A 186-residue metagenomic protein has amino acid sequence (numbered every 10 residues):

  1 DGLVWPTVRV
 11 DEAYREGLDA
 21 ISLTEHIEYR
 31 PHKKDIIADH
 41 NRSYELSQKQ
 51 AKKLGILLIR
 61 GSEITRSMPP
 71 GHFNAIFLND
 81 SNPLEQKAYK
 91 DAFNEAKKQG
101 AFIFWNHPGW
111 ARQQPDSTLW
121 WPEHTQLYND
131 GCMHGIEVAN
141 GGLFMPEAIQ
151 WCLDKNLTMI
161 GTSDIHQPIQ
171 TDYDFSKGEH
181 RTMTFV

Functional and structural regions predicted by a protein language model:
D1-F102, N106, G131, V138-P168: A metal-dependent hydrolase metal-coordination microenvironment
D11, Q48, E123-Q126, D174-S176: Homeobox/homeodomain signature
L57-L58, E137, H180, F185: Catalytic-core segments of hydrolase enzymes
P70-N74, Q113-P122, P146-C152, I169-V186: Histidine/acidic-residue-rich catalytic or RNA/ligand-binding cores of hydrolases and nuclease-related proteins
W110-E147: Active-site-proximal segments of metal-dependent phosphoesterases and phosphodiesterases across multiple
H124-Y128, T158, T171: A structural motif
